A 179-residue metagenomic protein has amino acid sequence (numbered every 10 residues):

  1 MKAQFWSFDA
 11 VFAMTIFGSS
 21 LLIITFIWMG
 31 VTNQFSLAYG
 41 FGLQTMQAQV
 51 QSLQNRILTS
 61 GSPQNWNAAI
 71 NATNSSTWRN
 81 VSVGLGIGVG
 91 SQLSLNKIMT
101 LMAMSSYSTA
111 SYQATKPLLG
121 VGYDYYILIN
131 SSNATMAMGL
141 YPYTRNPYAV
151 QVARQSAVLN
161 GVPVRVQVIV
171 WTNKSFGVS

Functional and structural regions predicted by a protein language model:
M1-G18: Glycine-centered recognition micro-motifs in short, flexible terminal segments and loops
T15, L22-S179: Long, compositionally biased, intrinsically disordered regions
